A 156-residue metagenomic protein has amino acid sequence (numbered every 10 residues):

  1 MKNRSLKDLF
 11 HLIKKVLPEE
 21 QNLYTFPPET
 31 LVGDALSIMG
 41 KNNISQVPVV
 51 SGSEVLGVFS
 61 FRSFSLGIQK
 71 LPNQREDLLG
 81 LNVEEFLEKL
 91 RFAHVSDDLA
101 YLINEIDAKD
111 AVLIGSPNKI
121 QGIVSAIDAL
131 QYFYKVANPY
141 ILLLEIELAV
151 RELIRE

Functional and structural regions predicted by a protein language model:
M1-E156: Tandem CBS (Cystathionine beta-synthase) repeat/Bateman regulatory domains
